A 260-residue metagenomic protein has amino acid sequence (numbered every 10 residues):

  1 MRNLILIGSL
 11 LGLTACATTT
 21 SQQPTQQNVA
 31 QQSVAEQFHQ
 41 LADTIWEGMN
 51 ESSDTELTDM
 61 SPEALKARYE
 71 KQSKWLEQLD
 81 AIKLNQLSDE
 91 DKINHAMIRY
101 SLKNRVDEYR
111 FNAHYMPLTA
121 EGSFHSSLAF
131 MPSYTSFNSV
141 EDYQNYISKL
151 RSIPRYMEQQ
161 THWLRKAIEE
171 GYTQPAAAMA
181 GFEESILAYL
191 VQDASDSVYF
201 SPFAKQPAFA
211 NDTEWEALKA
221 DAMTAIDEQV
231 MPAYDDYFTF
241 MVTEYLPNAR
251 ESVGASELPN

Functional and structural regions predicted by a protein language model:
M1-S21: Gram-negative bacterial Sec-dependent N-terminal signal peptides
A17-N260: N-terminal maturation segment of proteins
